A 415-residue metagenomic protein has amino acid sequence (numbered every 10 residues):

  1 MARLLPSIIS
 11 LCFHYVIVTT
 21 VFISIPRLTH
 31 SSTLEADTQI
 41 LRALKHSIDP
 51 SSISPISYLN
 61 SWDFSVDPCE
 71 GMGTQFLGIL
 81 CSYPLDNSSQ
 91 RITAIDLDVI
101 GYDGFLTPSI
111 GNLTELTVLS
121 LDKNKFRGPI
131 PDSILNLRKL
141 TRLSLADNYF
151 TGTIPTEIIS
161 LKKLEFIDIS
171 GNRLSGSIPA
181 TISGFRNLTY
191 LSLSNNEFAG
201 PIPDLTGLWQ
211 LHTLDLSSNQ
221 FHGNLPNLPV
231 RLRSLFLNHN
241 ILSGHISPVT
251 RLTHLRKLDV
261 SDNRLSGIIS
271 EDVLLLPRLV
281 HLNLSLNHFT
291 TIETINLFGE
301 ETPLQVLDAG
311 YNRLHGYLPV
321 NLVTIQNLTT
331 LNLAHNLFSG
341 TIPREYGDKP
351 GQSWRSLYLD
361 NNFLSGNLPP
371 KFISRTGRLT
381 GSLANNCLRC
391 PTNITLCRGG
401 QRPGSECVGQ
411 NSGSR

Functional and structural regions predicted by a protein language model:
A2-P6, S10-G78: Surface-exposed cap/linker segments adjacent to membranes
L41, L232-R233, L252-K257, L274-H281 (+1 more regions): Membrane-proximal ectodomain caps of single-pass cell-surface receptors
D49-F105, E293-F298, T392-L396, G404 (+1 more regions): LRR flanking "cap" motifs
D67-I167, G176-P179: Leucine-rich repeat
I100, N124, L145-N148, I169-N172 (+9 more regions): Consensus "Asn ladder" position of solenoid repeat domains
L106-G111, I130-D132, T151-T156, S175-A180 (+9 more regions): The feature encodes a structural signal of leucine-rich repeats
N112, N136, E157-S160, S183-G184 (+8 more regions): C-terminal capping segment of individual leucine-rich repeats
